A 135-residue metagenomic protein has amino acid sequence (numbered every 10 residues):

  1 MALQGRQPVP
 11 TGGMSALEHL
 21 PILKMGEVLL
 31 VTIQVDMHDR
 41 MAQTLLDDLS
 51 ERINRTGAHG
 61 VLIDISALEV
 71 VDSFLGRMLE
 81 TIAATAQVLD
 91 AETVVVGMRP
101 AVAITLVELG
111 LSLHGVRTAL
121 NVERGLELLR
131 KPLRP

Functional and structural regions predicted by a protein language model:
M1-S15, K131-P135: Intrinsically disordered or compositionally simple regulatory linkers and C-terminal tails in signal-transduction
L17, L46-S50, G60-L62, E80: Extended, hydrophobic alpha-helical segments
E18-L46: STAS-typified acidic loop motif
P21, E92-V94, R117: Proline-centered loop/turn at the N-terminus of a beta-strand
A42-L49, N54, D90: Expand to "…catalyze enediolate/carbanion chemistry for C-C bond making/breaking, isomerization, decarboxylation
T56-H59, I63-S112: Amphipathic alpha-helical interaction surfaces in cytosolic regulatory modules
G115-G125: Short acidic-hydrophobic, aromatic-tinged amphipathic segments that line or gate anion-handling sites
